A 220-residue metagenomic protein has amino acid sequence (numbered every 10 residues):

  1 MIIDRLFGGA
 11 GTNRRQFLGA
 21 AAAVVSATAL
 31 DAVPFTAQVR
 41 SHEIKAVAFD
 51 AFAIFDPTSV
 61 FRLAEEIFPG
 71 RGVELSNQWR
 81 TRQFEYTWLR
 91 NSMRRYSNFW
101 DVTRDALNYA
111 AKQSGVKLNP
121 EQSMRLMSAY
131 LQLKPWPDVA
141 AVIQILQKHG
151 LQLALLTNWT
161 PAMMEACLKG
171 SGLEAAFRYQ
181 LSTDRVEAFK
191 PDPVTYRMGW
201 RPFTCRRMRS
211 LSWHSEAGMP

Functional and structural regions predicted by a protein language model:
M1-N13: N-terminal secretory signal peptides
T12-V33: N-terminal export leaders
R40-T81: Active-site neighborhood of HAD-like aspartate-dependent phosphohydrolases
S41, H149-L151, F203-R206: Glycine-rich phosphate-binding loop signature in dinucleotide/nucleotide-binding domains
F61, S76, R80, W100 (+2 more regions): An amphipathic alpha-helix signature
T87-M124: A metal-dependent, Asp-based hydrolase signature
Q122-Q132, V139-L168, T183: Substrate-recognition element of Asp-dependent hydrolases with the DxDx(T/V) motif
P161-L211, A217: Substrate-recognition "cap/lid" segment bordering the active-site pocket of phosphatases
